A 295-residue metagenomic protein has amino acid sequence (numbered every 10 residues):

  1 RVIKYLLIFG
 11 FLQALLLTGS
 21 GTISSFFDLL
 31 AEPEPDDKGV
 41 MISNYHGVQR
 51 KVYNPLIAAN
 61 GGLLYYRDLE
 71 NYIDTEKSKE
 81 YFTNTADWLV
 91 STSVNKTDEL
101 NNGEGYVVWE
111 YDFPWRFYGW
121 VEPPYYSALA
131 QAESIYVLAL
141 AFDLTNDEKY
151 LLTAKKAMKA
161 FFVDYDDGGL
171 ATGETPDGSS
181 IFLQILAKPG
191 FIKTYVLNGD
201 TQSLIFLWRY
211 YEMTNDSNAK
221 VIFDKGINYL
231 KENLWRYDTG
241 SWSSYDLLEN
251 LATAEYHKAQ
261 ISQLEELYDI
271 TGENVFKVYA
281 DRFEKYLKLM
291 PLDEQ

Functional and structural regions predicted by a protein language model:
K4-L16: Hydrophobic membrane-insertion alpha-helices, especially the h-region of bacterial N-terminal signal peptides
T18-V48, K79-W109, L151-E174, S217-W242 (+1 more regions): Long, well-ordered core segments of solenoidal/helical folds
S25-R50, N101-Y126, A171-V196, Y237-A259 (+1 more regions): Carbohydrate-binding/catalytic loop surfaces
Y53-L69, Y126-F142, Y195-Y211, A252-D269: Well-ordered alpha-helical segments within folded domains of soluble proteins
D68-N84, A141-K156, W208-D224, E266-D281: Structural helix-adjacent loops and short alpha-helical linkers that scaffold large soluble proteins
E110-F161: Hydrophobic alpha-helical segments and helix pairs
K188-G226: Flexible, glycine-rich surface segments
E249-Q295: Long hydrophobic alpha-helical segments typical of transmembrane helices together with their membrane-interfacial
